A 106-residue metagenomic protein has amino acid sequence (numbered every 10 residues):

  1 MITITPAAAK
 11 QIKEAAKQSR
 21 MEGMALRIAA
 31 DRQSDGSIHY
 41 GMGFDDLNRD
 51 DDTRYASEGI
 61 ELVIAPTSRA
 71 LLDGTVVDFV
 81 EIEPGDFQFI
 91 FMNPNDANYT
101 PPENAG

Functional and structural regions predicted by a protein language model:
M1, A25, Q88: A residue-level signal for beta-strand positions that form part of recognition/binding surfaces within mature
M1-E22: Long, hydrophobic N-terminal alpha-helical segment
A16-Q18, R32, T67, E81: Generic marker of residues within folded, mature protein domains
S19-M21, D35-S37, A70-L72, P84: A cross-taxa feature marking solvent-exposed loop/turn segments within ectodomains of secreted and single-pass membrane
M21-N48, A56-S57, V63: Short, structured protein-protein interaction patches enriched in aromatics and acidic/basic residues, typified by
D45-G106: Acidic and generally charged, gly/proline-rich low-complexity regions
